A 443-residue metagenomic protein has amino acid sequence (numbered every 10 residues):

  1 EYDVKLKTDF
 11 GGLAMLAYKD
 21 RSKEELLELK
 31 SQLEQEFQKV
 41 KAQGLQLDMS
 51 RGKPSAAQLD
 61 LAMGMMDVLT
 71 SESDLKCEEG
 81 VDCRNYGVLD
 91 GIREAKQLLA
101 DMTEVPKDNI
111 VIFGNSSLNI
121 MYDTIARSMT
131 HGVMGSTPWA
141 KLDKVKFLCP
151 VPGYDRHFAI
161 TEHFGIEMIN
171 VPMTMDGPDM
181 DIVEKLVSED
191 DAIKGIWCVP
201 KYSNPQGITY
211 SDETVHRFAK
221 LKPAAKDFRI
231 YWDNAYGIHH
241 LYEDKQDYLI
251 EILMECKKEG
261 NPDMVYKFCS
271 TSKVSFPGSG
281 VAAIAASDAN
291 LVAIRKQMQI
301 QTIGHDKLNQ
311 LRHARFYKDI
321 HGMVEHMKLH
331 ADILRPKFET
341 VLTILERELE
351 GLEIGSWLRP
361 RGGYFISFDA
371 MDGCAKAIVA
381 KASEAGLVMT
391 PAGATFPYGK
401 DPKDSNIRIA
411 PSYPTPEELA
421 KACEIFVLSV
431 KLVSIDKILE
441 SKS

Functional and structural regions predicted by a protein language model:
E1-A14: Short, Lys/Arg-enriched N-terminal segments with co-localized hydrophobic residues within the first ~10-30 amino acids
L16-D90, E94, A100-D101, E384-L387: N-terminal "arm"/small-domain region of PLP-dependent enzymes with the aminotransferase-like
V81-K226, G237-G260, A375, I425-V427 (+1 more regions): Conserved core of the PLP fold type I
M254-R335, I435: Conserved core segment of the aminotransferase class I/II
K328-L342, I354-D369, S383: Conserved glycine-rich beta-strand-loop-beta hairpin in the small C-terminal domain of fold type I
S367-D372, M389-V430: Conserved PLP-binding active-site segment of the aspartate aminotransferase-like
I378-S383, C423-V427: Short amphipathic alpha-helices in soluble, non-transmembrane regions that often serve as interface/regulatory elements
